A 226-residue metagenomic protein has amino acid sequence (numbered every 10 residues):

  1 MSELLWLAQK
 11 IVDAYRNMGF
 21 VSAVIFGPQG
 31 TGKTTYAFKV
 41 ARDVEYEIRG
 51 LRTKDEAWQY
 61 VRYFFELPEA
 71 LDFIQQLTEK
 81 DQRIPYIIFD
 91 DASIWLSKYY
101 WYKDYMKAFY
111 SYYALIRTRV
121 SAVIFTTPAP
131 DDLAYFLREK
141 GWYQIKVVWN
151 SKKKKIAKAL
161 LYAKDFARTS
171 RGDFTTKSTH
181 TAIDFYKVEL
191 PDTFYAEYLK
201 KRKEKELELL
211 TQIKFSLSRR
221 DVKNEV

Functional and structural regions predicted by a protein language model:
M1-N17: Pre-Walker A adenine-sensing motif
A23-I25: Hydrophobic anchor at the beta1->P-loop junction of P-loop NTPases
K33: Conserved lysine of the Walker
Y36: Hydrophobic positions on the alpha1 helix immediately C-terminal to the Walker A/P-loop
R42-R62: Post-Walker A helix-loop "phosphate-sensing" segment adjacent to the P-loop in P-loop NTPases
V61-V123: Conserved nucleotide-sensing/catalytic segment adjacent to the nucleotide-binding pocket in NTP-handling enzymes
K98-D184: Replace "adjacent to P-loop NTPase cores in ATP/GTP-dependent enzymes" with "adjacent to NTP-binding cores
I145, I156-V226: Conserved P-loop NTPase motor module
